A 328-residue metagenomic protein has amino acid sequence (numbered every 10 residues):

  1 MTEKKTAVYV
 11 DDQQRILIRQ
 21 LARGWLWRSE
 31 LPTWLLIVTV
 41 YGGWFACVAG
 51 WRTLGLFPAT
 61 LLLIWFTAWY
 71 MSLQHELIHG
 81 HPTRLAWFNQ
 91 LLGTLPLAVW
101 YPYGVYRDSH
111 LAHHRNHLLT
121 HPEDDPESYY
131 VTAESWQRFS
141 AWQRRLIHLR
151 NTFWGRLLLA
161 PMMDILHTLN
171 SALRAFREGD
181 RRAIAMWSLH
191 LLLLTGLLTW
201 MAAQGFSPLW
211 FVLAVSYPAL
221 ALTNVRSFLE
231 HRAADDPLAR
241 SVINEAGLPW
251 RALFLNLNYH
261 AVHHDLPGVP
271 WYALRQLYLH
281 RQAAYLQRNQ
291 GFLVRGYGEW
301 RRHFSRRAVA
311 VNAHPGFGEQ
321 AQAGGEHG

Functional and structural regions predicted by a protein language model:
M1-W69, P96-A112, N116-L209, W271-G328: Non-catalytic, topology-defining segments of multipass membrane proteins
R23, E76-T83: Transmembrane alpha-helical segments that serve as helix-helix packing and pore/cofactor-lining elements in multipass
L61, L73-Q74, D108, A112 (+5 more regions): Alpha-helical architecture
I64-L77, P102, Y106, R156-P161 (+3 more regions): Transmembrane alpha-helical segments that form the membrane-embedded catalytic/substrate-channel core of multi-pass
M71-H79, N89-P96, H260: Glycine-/proline-rich flexible loop or hinge segments
I78-H79, H117, A234, F254 (+3 more regions): Short active-site segment of divalent metal-dependent hydrolases/proteases that encodes the spacing between
G80-R84, L119, R145, D236 (+1 more regions): Hydrophobic positions within alpha-helical membrane elements
P82-Y101, E123-F139, L238-R251: Juxtamembrane helix-capping/reentrant segments at transmembrane boundaries
